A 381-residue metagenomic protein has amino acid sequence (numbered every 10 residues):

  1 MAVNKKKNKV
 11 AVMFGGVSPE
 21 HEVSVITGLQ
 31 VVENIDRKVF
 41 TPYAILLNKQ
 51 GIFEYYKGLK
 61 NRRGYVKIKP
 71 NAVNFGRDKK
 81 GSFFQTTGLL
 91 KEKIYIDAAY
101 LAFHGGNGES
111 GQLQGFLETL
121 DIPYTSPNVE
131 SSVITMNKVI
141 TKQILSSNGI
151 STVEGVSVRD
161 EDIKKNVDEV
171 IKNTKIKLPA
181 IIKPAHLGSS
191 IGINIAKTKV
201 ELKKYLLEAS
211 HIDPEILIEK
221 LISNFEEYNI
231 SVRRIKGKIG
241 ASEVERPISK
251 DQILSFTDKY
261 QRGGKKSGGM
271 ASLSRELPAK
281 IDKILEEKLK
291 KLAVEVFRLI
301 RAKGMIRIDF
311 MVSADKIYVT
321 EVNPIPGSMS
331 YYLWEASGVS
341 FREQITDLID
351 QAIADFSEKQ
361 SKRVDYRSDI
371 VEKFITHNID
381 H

Functional and structural regions predicted by a protein language model:
M1-T125, V129-E130, I134-M136, I140 (+1 more regions): ATP-binding N-terminal substructure of ATP-dependent carboxylate-amine bond-forming enzymes
A2-F14, S18-P19, I26-L29, L89-K93 (+2 more regions): Active-site nucleotide/adenylate-binding loops and adjacent lid/helix of ATP-dependent enzymes
A2-N8, F14-G16, K280-H381: ATP-dependent carboxylate activation and anion-phosphoryl transfer catalytic cores that bind Mg-ATP to form
N8, V153, L178, I191 (+4 more regions): Change "...and in nucleic-acid phosphodiester-cleaving endonucleases..." to "...and in nucleic-acid processing enzymes
T41, P123, S151, E215 (+1 more regions): Residue-level detector of anion-binding/catalytic polar loops
L117, L145-S146, W334: Structural element of the ATP-grasp superfamily
K197-S272, E276, K280-I284, V312 (+1 more regions): Phosphate-binding site of ATP-dependent enzymes
